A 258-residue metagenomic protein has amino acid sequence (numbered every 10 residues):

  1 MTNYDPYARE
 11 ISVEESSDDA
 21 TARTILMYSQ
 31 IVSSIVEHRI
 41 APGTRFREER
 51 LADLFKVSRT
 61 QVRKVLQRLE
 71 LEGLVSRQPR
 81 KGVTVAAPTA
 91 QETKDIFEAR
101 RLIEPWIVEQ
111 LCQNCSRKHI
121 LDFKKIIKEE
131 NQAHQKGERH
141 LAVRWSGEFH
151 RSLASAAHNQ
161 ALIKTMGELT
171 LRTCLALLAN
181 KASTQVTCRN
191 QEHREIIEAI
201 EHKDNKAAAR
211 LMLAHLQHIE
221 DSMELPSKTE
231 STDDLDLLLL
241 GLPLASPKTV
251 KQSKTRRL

Functional and structural regions predicted by a protein language model:
M1-Q113, E224-L258: Short linear motifs at protein or domain termini
T2, K124-I127, N131, K136 (+1 more regions): C-terminal all-alpha effector/ligand-binding and dimerization domain of prokaryotic HTH-type transcriptional repressors
E14, D18-A22, A87, K94 (+6 more regions): Charge-dense, low-complexity intrinsically disordered segments
V36, E70, G167-T170, E201: Alpha-helix boundary recognition
A52-D53, A87, L171, T184 (+1 more regions): Short secondary-structure boundary/hinge segments and terminal tails
G73-S76, L169-L171, Q185-T187: Mobile beta-alpha loop/short-helix "lid" or hinge segments that flank ligand
E92, I96, R100, V108 (+3 more regions): Conserved amphipathic alpha-helical segments that form helical-bundle/coiled-coil interaction surfaces
